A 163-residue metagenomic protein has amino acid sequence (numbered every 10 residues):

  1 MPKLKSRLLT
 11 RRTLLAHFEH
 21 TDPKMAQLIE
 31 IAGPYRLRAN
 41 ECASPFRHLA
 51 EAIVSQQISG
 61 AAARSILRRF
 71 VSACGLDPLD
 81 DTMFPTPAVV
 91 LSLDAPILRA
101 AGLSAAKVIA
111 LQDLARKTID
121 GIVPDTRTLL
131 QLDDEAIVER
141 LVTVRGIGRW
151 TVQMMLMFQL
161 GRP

Functional and structural regions predicted by a protein language model:
M1-P45: Intrinsically disordered, low-complexity, charged terminal extensions of DNA damage-control enzymes
P2-L4, R38-E41, M83-P87, R127-L130 (+1 more regions): A short, ordered amphipathic alpha-helix with a cationic face
E19, I29-E30, L91, R99 (+2 more regions): Alpha-helix boundary recognition
M25, E51, L67, D94 (+2 more regions): Generic structural marker for isolated residues within well-ordered, non-membrane alpha-helices of soluble domains
L49-I53, Q57-I58: Short, aromatic/basic-rich helix-turn unit that serves as a nucleic-acid recognition element
V54, D133-P163: Catalytic DNA-binding helix-loop module of base-excision-repair DNA glycosylases/AP lyases
I58-S59, A63-R145: Alpha-helical ds-nucleic-acid-binding substructure associated with the helix-hairpin-helix region of base-excision DNA
